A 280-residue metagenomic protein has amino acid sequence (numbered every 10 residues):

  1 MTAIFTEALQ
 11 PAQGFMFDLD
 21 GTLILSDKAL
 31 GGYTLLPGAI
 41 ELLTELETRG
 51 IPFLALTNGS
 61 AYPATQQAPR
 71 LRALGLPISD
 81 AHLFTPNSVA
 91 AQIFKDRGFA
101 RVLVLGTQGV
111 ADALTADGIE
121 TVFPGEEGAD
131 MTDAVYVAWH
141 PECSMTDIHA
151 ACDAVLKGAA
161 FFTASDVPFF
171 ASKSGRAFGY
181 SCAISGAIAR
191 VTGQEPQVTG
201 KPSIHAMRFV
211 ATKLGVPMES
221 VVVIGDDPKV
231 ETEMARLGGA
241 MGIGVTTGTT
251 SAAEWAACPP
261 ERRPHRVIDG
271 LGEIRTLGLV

Functional and structural regions predicted by a protein language model:
T2-I51, T65-A81, A91-V280: Asp-based, Mg2+/Mn2+-dependent phosphohydrolase catalytic module
L54-L56: Domain-scale selection of a single, long terminal region that carries the protein's primary operational module
G59: Conserved phosphate/oxyanion-binding catalytic-loop motifs
Y62: Conserved nucleotide-binding/hydrolysis micro-motifs of P-loop NTPases
P86: Conserved CoA-thioester-binding segment of acyl-CoA-metabolizing enzymes
